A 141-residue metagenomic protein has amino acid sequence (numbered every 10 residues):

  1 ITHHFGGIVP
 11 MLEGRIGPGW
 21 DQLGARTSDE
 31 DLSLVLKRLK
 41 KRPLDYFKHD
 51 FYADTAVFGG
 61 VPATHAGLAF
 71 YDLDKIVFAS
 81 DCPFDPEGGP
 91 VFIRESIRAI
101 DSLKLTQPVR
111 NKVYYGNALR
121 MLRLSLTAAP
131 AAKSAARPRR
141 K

Functional and structural regions predicted by a protein language model:
I1-D50: Aromatic-lined glycan-binding groove of carbohydrate-active enzymes
G7-I8, L32-L34, Y52-V77, P83-K141: Mid-to-C-terminal alpha-helical segments outside catalytic/metal-binding sites
